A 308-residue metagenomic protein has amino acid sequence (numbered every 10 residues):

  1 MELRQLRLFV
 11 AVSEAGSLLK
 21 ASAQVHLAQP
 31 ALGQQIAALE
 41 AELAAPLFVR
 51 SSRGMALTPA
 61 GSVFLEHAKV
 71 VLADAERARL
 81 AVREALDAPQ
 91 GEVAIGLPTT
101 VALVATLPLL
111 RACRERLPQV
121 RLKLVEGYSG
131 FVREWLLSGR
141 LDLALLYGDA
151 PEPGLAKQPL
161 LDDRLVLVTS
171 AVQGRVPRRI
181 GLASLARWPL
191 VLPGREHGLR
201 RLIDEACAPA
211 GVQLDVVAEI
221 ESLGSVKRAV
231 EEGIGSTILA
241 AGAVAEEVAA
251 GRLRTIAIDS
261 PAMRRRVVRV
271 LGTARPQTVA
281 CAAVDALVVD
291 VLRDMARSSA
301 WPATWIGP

Functional and structural regions predicted by a protein language model:
V10-A28: Short helix-boundary/capping micro-motifs
E40-P59: A short LG(V/I)-centered, amphipathic sequence patch enriched for acidic residue(s) preceding the LG motif
E42-L43, F64-L86: Alpha-helical linker/hinge and terminal dimerization helices associated with HTH transcriptional regulators
Q90-P153, Q213, W305: Central regulatory/effector-binding core of bacterial HTH transcription factors
A105, R254-T304: A late-sequence structural motif
Y128-V132, L137-L141, L146-Y147, E196-I256: Hydrophobic hinge/microswitch elements
E152-L190, G194: Flexible hinge/capping segments at coil-to-helix
A156-V166, A250-M263: Short beta-strand->loop
